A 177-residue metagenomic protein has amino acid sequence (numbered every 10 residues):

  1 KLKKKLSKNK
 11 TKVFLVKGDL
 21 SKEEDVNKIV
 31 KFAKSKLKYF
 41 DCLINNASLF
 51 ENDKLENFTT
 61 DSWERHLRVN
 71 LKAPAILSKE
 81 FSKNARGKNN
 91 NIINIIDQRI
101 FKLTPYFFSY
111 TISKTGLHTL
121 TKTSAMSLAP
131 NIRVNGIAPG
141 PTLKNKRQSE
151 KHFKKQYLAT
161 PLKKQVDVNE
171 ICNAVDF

Functional and structural regions predicted by a protein language model:
K17-K28, T60, N169: The beta1-alpha1 cofactor-binding region of Rossmann-like NAD(H)/NADP(H)-dependent oxidoreductases
K22, G136, K155-F177: C-terminal helical subdomain
I29, I44, L77-F81, A85 (+2 more regions): Hydrophobic positions on the long internal alpha-helix of Rossmann-like NAD(P)-dependent oxidoreductase domains
Y39-D41, N84-Q98, P130-I132: Active-site loop of short-chain dehydrogenase/reductase
N46-E51: Conserved NAD(P)H cofactor-binding loop of Rossmann-fold oxidoreductase domains
K54-L55, S62-E64, Q156: Substrate-binding pocket helix/loop in short-chain dehydrogenase/reductase
N91-G116, T121-A129, P141: Catalytic loop of short-chain dehydrogenase/reductase
